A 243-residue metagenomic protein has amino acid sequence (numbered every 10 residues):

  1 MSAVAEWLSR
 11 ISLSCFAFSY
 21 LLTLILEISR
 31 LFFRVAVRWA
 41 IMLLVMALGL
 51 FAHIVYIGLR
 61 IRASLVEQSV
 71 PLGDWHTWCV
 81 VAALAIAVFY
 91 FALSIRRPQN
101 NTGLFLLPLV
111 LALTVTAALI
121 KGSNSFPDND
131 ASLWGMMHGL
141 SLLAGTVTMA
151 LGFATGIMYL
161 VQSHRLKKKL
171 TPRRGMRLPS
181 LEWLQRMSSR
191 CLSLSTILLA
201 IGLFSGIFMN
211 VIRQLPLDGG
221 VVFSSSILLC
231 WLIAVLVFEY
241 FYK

Functional and structural regions predicted by a protein language model:
M1-I11: Short, strongly hydrophobic alpha-helical membrane anchors
S9-R34, R38-V66, L72-S123, S141-V161 (+2 more regions): Hydrophobic cores of alpha-helical transmembrane segments in multi-pass integral membrane proteins
Q68, D130-S132, R174, R213: Short, flexible active-site loop motifs that bind/organize anionic cofactors or intermediates
K121-D130, P172-L178: Flexible interhelical linker loops that connect adjacent transmembrane helices in multi-pass membrane transporters
P127-L143: Active-site glycine-rich loop that binds ribose-phosphate moieties when present
Q162-L184: Membrane-interface interhelical connector segments
